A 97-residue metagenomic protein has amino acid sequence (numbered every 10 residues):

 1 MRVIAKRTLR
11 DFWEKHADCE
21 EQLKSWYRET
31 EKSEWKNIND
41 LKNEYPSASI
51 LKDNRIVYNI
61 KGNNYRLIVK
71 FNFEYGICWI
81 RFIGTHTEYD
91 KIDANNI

Functional and structural regions predicted by a protein language model:
M1-N64, N72-I77, H86-I97: Basic, Lys/Arg-enriched alpha-helical interface segments
